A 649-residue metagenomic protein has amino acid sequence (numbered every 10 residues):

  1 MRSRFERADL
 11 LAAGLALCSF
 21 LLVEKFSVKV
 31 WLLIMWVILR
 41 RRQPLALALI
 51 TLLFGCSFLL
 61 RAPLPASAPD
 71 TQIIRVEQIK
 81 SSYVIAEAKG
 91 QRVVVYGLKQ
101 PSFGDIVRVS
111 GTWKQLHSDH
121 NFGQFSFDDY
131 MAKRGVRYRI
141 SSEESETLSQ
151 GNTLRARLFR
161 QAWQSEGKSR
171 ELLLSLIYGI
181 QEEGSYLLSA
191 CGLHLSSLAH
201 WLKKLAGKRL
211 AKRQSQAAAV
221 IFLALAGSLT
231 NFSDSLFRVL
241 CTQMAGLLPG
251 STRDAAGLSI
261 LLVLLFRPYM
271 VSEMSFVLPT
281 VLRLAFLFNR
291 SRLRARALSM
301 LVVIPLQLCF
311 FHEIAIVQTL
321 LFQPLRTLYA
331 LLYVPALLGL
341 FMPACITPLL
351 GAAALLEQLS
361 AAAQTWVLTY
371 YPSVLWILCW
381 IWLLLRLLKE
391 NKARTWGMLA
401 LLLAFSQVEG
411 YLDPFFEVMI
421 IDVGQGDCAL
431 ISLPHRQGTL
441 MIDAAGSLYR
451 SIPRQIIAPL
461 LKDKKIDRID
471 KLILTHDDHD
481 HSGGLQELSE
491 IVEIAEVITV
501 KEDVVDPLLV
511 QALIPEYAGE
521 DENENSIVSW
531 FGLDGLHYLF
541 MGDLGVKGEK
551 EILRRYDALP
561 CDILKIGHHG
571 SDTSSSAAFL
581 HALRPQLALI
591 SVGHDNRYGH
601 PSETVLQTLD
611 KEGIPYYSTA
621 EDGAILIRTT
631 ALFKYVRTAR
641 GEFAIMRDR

Functional and structural regions predicted by a protein language model:
M1-A12: N-terminal membrane topogenic signal
R2, G135-V239, Q243, L247 (+5 more regions): Aromatic-rich juxtamembrane segments at the membrane interface
R2-S3, L53-L188, I452-K462, R468 (+7 more regions): Membrane-interface helix/helix-cap signal primarily in integral membrane proteins
G14-C18, E24-I50, E183-L321, P372-F415 (+3 more regions): Hydrophobic alpha-helical transmembrane segments in multi-pass membrane proteins
L174, P268-Y269, A361-Q364, L368 (+4 more regions): Core dinuclear metal-dependent hydrolase active-site scaffold
L308-P324, L328-Y329, P335-L378: Membrane-interface amphipathic/re-entrant loop segments adjacent to transmembrane helices in multi-pass membrane
K471-I473, D477-V505, P585: Active-site HxH/HxHxD metal-binding segment of metal-dependent hydrolases
E551-G623: Cap/insert and terminal regions of metallo-dependent hydrolase folds
